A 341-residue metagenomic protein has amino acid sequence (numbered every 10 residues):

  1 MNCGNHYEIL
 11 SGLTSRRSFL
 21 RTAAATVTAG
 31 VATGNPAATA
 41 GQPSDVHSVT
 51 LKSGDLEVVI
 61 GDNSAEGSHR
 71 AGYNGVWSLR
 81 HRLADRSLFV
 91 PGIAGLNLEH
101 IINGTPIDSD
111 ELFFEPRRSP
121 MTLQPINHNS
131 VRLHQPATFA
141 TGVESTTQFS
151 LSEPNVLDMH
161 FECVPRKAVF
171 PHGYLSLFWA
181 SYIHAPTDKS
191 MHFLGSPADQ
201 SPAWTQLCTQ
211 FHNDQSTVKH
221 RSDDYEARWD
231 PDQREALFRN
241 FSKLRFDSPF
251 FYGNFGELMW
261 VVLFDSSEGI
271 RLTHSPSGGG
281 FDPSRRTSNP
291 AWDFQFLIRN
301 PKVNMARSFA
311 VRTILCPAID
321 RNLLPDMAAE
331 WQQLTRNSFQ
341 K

Functional and structural regions predicted by a protein language model:
M1-S15, A25, A29: N-terminal secretory signal peptides
L13, T33-D45: C-terminal segment of N-terminal export signals and the immediately downstream linker at the start of the mature
Q42-G54, D224-K341: Beta-strand-rich recognition/accessory modules
D45-R117: Acidic-aromatic substrate-binding/catalytic surfaces of carbohydrate-active enzymes
V49-L51, V59-I60, G72-S78, N129-T138 (+2 more regions): Generic recognition of long tandem-repeat/solenoid scaffolds
G104-V156, C163-F170, Y174: Extended, loop-rich substrate-binding clefts of extracytoplasmic carbohydrate-active enzymes
V156-Q210: Acidic (Asp/Glu-rich), glycine- and aromatic
M191-A236: Glycine-rich (often Gly-Gly/Gly-Pro-rich) flexible segments and glycine-rich loop motifs, frequently accented by
